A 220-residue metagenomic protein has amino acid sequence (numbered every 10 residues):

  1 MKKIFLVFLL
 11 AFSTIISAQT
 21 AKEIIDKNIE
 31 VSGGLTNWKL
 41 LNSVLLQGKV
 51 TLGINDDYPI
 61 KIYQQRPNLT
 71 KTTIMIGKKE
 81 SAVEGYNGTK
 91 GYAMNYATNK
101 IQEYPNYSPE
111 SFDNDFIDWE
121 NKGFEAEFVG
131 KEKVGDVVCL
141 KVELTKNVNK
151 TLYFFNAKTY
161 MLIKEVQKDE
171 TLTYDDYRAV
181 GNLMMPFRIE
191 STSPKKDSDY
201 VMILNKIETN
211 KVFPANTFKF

Functional and structural regions predicted by a protein language model:
M1-A21: Bacterial Sec-dependent N-terminal signal peptides
Q19-I24, E30, N37, G85-K150 (+2 more regions): Flexible, processing/modification-adjacent segments and terminal tails in exported/periplasmic/extracellular proteins
K22-A97, E127: N-terminal mature ectodomain segment of secretory-pathway/periplasmic proteins
L41-S43, N121-G123, V137, M184 (+1 more regions): Extracytoplasmic
V50, V129-E132, Y177: Short, solvent-exposed loop/turn elements at beta->coil junctions and helix N-caps that rim active or binding pockets
D57-K61, A82-V83, I101, L152 (+2 more regions): Well-ordered beta-strand positions in beta-sheet-rich domains
I62-L69, N87-K90, Y107-P109, N156-T159 (+2 more regions): A short, sequence-level motif marking secondary-structure junctions
V138-K219: Gly/Pro-enriched, hydrophobic low-complexity segments that function as extracytoplasmic propeptides/linkers
